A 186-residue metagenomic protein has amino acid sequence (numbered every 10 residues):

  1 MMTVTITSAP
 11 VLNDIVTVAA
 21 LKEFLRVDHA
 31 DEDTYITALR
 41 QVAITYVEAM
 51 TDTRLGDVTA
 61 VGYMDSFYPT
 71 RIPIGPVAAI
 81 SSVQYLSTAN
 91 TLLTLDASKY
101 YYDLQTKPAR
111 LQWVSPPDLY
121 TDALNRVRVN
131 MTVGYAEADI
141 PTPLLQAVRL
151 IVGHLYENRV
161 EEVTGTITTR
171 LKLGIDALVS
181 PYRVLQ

Functional and structural regions predicted by a protein language model:
M1-Q186: Divalent metal-cofactor coordination and adjacent catalytic microenvironments
